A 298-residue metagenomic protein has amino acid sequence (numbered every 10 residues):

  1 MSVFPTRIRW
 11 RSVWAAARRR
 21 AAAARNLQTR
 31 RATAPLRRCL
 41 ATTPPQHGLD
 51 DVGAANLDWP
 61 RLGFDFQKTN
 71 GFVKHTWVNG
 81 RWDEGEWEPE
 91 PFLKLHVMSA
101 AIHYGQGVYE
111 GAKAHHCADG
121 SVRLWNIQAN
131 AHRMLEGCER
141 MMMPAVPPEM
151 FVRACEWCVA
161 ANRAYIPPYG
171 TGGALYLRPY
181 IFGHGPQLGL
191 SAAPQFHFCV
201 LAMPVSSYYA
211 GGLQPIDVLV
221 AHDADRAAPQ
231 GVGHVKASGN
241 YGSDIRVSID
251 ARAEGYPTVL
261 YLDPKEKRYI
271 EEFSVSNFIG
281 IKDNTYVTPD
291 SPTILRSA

Functional and structural regions predicted by a protein language model:
M1-T42: N-terminal mitochondrial targeting presequence
T6, A16, K74, P167 (+5 more regions): Intrinsically disordered, low-complexity regions enriched in small/polar residues
A22-A23, T29, E139, M143 (+2 more regions): Generic surface-pattern signal
P35, L40-A154, C158, Q187-A298: Helix-start/capping segments and mature chain N-termini
A161-Y165, Y169-P194: Non-catalytic, conformational "gating/processing" segments within enzyme and secreted inhibitor domains
